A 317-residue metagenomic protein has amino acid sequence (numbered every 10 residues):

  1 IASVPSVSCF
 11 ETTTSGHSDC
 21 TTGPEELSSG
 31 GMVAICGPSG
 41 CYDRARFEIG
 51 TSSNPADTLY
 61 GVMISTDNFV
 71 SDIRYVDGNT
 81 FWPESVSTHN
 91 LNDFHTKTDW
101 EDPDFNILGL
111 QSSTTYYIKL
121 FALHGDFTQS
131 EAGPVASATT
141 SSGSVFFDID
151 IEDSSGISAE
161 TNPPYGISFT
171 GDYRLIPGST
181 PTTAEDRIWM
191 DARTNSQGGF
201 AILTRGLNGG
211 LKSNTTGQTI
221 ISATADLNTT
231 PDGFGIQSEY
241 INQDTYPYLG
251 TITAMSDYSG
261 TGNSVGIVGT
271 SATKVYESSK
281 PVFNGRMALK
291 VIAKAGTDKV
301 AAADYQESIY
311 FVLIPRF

Functional and structural regions predicted by a protein language model:
I1-G40: Short, compositionally biased P/S/T/A/G/V-rich stretches that sit at domain boundaries
I1-S6, F10, S112, L123-G143: Extracellular fibronectin type III
A34-D57: Conserved aromatic anchor
P38-S39, S112, M190-N195: Extracellular and analogous surface-interaction loops
S52-P55, D67-S71, G125-F127, L207-K212 (+2 more regions): Acidic glycine-/aspartate-rich tracts in secreted/extracellular proteins
L59-Q111: Recognizes extended acidic, P/S/T-rich segments that occur within or adjacent to Ig-like beta-sandwich modules
I118-K119, E307: Hydrophobic beta-strand segments within extracellular beta-sandwich modules
A138-F317: Signature of Gram-negative chaperone-usher
